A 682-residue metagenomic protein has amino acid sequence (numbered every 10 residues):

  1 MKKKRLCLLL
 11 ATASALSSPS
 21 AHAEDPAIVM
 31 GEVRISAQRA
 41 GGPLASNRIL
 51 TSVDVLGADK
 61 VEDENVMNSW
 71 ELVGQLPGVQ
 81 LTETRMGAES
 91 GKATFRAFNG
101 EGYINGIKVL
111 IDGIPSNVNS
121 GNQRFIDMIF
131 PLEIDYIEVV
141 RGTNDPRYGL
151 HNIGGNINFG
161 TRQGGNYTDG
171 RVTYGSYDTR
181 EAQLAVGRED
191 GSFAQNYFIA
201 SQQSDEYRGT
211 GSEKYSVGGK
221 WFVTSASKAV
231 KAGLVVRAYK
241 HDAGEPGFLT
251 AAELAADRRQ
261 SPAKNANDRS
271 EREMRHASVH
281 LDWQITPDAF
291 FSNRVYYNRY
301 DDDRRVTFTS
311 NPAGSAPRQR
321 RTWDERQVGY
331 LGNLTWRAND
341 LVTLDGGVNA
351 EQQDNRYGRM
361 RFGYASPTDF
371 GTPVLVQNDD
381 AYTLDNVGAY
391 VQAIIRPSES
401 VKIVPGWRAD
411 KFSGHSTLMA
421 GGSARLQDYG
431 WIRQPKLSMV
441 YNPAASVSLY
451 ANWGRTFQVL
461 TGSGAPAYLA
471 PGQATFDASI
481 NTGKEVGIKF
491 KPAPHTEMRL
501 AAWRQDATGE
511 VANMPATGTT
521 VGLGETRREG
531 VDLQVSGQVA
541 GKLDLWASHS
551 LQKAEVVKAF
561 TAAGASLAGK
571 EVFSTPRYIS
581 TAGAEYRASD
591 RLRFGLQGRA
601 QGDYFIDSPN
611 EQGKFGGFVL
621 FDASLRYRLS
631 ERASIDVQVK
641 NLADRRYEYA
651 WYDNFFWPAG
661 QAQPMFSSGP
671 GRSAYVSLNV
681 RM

Functional and structural regions predicted by a protein language model:
V29, E399-I403, K411, A502-D506 (+2 more regions): Gram-negative outer-membrane beta-barrel transporters
G31-E64, E89-K92, G218: N-terminal periplasmic "start-of-domain" segments of outer-membrane beta-barrel proteins
V53, E71-I114, V118: Extracytoplasmic beta-strand/coil segments of soluble accessory domains associated with Gram-negative outer-membrane
I114-R141, G160, T475: Short acidic/polar hinge/loop motifs at secondary-structure boundaries that mediate gating or recognition
D169, Y174-Q203, R208-P246, N267-F291 (+2 more regions): Transmembrane beta-barrel wall of Gram-negative outer-membrane proteins
H280-F308, N442, S448-T456, T475-F560 (+2 more regions): Membrane-embedded beta-barrel scaffold of Gram-negative outer-membrane proteins
R337-D345, N349-Q352, Q377-A507, A540 (+3 more regions): Structural signature of Gram-negative outer-membrane beta-barrels, strongest in the C-terminal barrel of TonB-dependent
A600-F605, Y627-M682: C-terminal beta-signal and adjacent terminal beta-strands/loops of Gram-negative outer-membrane beta-barrel proteins
